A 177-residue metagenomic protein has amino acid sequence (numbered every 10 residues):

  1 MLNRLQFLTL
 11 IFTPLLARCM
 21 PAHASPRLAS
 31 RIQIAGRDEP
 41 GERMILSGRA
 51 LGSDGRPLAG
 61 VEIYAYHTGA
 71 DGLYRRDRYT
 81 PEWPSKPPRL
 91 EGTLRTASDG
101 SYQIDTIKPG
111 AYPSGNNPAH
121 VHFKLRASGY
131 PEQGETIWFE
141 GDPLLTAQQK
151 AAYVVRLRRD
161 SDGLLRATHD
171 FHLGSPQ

Functional and structural regions predicted by a protein language model:
M1-L15: N-terminal secretory signal peptides and thylakoid transit peptides that target proteins across membranes
M20-Q177: Beta-strand-dominated extracellular/periplasmic modules and repeats in secreted or surface-exposed proteins
